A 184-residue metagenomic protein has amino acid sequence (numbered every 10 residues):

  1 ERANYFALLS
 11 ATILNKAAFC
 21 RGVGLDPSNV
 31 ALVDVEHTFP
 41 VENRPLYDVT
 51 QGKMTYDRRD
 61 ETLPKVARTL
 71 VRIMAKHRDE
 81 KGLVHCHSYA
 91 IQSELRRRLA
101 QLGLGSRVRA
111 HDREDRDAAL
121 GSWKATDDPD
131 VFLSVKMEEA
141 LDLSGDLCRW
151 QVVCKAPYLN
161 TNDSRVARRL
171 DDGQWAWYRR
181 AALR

Functional and structural regions predicted by a protein language model:
E1-D48, R116, D130, S134-V135: A contiguous, basic/glycine-rich beta-loop/short-helix subdomain that forms a polymer-engagement track
R2-N4, P27-V30, E42-P45, D79 (+3 more regions): Short glycine-/polar-rich loops that comprise or flank the Walker A/P-loop and associated switch/sensor motifs
L9-I13, C86-Y89, S134-M137, C154-A156: A short beta-strand-to-loop transition that corresponds to the Sensor-1 phosphate-sensing loop of AAA+ P-loop ATPases
K16-A18, I91-L95, E139-D142: Phosphate- and divalent-cation-binding pockets in alpha/beta enzyme and binding domains that engage nucleotide-derived
F19-S28, R98-G103, L147-Q151, R165-L170: Short secondary-structure boundary/capping segments
D48-H87: Conserved interdomain hinge at the start of the Helicase C-terminal
T50-D60, R113-R184: Conserved RecA-like P-loop NTPase helicase motor core
H85-R113: Conserved helicase motor "Helicase C" RecA-like lobe of SF1/SF2 P-loop NTPases
